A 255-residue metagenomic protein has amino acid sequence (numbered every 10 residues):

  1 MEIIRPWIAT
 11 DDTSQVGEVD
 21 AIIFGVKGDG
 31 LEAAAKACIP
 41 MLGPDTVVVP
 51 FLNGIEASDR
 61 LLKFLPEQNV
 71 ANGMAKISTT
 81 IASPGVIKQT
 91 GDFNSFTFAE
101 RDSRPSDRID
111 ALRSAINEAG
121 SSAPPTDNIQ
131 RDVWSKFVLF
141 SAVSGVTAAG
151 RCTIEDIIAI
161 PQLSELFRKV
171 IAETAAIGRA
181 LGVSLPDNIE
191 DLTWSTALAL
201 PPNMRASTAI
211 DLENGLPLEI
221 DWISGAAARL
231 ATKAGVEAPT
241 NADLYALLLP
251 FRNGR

Functional and structural regions predicted by a protein language model:
M1-V86: Rossmann-like NAD(P)(H) cofactor-binding subdomain of soluble oxidoreductases
G17, L52-D132, K136: Rossmann-fold dinucleotide-binding core
V19, L31, A57-S58, I109 (+7 more regions): A general structural signal for well-ordered alpha-helical segments in protein cores
C38, L61, L112, I116 (+3 more regions): Hydrophobic alpha-helical packing residues
L42-D45, V86-T97, A148-I157, M204-N214: Helix-loop-beta segment of a Rossmann-like dinucleotide-binding subdomain
Q130-I158, Q162-A175, P201-P202: Active-site-proximal catalytic alpha-helix in oxidoreductases
R168-R255: NAD(P)-dependent Rossmann-like dehydrogenase/reductase catalytic/cofactor-binding core
